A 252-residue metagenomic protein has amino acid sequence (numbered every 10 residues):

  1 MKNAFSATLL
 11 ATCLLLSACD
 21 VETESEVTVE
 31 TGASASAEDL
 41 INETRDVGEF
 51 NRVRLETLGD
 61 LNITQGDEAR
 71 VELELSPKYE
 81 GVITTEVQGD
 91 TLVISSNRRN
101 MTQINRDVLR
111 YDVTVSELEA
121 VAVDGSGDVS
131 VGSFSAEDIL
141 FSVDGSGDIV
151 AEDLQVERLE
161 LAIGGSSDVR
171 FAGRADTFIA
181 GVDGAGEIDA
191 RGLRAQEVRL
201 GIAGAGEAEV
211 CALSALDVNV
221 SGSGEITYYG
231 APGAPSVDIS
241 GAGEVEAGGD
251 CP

Functional and structural regions predicted by a protein language model:
K2-P252: Intrinsically disordered, low-complexity terminal regions
